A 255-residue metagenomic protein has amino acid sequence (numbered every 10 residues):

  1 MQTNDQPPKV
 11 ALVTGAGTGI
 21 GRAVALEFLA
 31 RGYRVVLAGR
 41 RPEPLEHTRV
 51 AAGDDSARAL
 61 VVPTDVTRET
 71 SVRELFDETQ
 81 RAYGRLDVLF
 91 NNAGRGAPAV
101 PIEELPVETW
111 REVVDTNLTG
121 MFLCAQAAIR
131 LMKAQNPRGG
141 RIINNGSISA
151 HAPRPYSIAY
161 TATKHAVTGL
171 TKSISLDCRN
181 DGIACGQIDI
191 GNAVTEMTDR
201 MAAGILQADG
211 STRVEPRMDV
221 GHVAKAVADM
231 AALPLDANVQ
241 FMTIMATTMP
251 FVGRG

Functional and structural regions predicted by a protein language model:
G17-G19: Conserved glycine-rich cofactor-binding loop
P63-E74, V107: The beta1-alpha1 cofactor-binding region of Rossmann-like NAD(H)/NADP(H)-dependent oxidoreductases
V100-I102, T109-V114: Substrate-binding pocket helix/loop in short-chain dehydrogenase/reductase
A125, T163: Active-site helix of classical SDR
R130, L176-D177: Alpha-helical segment proximal to the catalytic Tyr-Lys
S147: Residue(s) in the substrate-gating loop at a strand-loop-helix junction that position the organic substrate next
Q187-I188, Q207-G253: C-terminal helical subdomain
